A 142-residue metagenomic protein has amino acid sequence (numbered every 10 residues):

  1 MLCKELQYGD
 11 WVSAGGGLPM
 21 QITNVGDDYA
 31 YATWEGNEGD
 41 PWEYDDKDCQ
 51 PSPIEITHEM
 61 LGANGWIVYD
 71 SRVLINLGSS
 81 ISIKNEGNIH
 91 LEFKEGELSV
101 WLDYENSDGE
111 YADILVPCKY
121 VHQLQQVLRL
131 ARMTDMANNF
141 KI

Functional and structural regions predicted by a protein language model:
L2-G16: Short coil-to-beta transition motif at edge beta-strands of beta-rich domains
W11, G17-D28: Short beta-strand-centered aromatic/proline hotspots
Y29-A30, V73-L74, L98-V100: Hydrophobic residues embedded in beta-strands of well-ordered beta-sheets
A30-G36: SH3/SH3-like beta-barrel fold
E38-I67, I114-M136: Intrinsically disordered, low-complexity, charged/polar segments
I67-G96: Amphipathic, interaction-prone secondary-structure segments
G87-C118: Intrinsically disordered, low-complexity regulatory segments enriched in Ser/Thr/Pro and charged residues
M136-I142: Short acidic DE-rich linear segments
